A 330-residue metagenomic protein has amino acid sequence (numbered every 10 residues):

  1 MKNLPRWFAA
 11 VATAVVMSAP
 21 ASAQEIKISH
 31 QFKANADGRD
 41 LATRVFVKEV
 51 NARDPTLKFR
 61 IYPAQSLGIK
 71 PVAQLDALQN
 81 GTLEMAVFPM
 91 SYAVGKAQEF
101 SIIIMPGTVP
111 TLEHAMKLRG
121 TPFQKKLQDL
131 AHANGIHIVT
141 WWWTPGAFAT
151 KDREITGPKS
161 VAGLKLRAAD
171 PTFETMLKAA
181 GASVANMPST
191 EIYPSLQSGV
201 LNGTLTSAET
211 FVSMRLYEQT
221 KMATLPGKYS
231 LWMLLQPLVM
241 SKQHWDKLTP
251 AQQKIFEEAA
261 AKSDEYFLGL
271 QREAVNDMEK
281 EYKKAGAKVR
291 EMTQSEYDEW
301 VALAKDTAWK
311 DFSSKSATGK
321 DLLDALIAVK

Functional and structural regions predicted by a protein language model:
M1-V11: Bacterial N-terminal signal peptides that target proteins for export
A12-T13, M17: Hydrophobic alpha-helical targeting segments used for export or membrane insertion
S18-A23: Sec/Tat signal peptide C-region and signal peptidase I cleavage site
Q24-H114, F123-K126, A131-K330: N-terminal secretory/targeting leader peptides
K117: Short beta-strand-centered segments that line the small-molecule binding cleft or hinge of alpha/beta clamshell
